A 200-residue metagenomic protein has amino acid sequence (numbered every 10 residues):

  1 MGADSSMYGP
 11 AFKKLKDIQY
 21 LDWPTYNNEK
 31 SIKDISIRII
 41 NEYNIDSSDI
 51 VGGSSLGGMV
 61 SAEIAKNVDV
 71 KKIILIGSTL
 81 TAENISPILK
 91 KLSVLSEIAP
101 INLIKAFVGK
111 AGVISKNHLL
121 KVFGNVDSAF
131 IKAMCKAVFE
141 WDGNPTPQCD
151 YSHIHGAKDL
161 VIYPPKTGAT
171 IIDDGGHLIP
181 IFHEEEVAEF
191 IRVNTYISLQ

Functional and structural regions predicted by a protein language model:
M1-N28: Conserved HGGG/HGGXW glycine-rich cap/lid loop of the alpha/beta-hydrolase fold
Q19, K33-D49: Conserved acidic catalytic loop of the alpha/beta-hydrolase fold
K30, G175-F190: Catalytic histidine-centered segment of alpha/beta-hydrolase-like enzymes
I50-V51, I73: Conserved alpha/beta-hydrolase fold motif
G52-S61: Gly/Ala-rich beta-loop-alpha elbow adjacent to hydrolase catalytic centers
N67-N102: Flexible "cap/lid" loop of the alpha/beta hydrolase fold
S115-Q148: Hydrophobic, aromatic-rich cap/lid helix
H153-D159: Short beta-strand/loop motif that positions the catalytic acidic residue of the alpha/beta-hydrolase fold
